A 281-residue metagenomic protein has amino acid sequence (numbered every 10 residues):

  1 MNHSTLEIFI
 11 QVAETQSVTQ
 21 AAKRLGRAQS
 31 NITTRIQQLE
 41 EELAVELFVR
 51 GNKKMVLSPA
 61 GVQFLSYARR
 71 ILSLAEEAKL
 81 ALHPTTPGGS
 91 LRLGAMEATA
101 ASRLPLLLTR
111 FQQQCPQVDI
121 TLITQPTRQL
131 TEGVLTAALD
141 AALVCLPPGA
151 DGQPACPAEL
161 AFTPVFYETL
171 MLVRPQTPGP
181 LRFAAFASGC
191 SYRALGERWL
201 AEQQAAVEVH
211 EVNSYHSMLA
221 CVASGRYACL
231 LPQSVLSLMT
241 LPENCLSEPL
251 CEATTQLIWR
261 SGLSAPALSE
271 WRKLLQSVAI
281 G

Functional and structural regions predicted by a protein language model:
I10-A28: Short helix-boundary/capping micro-motifs
E40-L57: A short LG(V/I)-centered, amphipathic sequence patch enriched for acidic residue(s) preceding the LG motif
E42-L43, F64-T85: Alpha-helical linker/hinge and terminal dimerization helices associated with HTH transcriptional regulators
G88-D151: Central regulatory/effector-binding core of bacterial HTH transcription factors
C145-C156, H216-L250: A ligand-binding cleft/hinge motif common to bilobed small-molecule-binding domains
T177-G179, C245-G281: A late-sequence structural motif
L181-Q204, L268: Secondary-structure junction motif
